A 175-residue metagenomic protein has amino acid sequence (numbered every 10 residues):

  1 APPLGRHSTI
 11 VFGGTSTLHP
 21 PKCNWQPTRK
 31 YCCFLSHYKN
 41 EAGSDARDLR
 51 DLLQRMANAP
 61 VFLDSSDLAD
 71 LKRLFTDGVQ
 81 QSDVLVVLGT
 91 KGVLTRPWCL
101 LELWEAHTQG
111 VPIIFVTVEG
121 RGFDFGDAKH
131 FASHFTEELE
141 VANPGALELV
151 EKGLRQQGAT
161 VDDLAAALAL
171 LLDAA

Functional and structural regions predicted by a protein language model:
A1-V93, P97-G126, E140-L172: Conserved N-terminal substructure of TIR/SEFIR domains
A175: Short acidic-hydrophobic, aromatic-tinged amphipathic segments that line or gate anion-handling sites
